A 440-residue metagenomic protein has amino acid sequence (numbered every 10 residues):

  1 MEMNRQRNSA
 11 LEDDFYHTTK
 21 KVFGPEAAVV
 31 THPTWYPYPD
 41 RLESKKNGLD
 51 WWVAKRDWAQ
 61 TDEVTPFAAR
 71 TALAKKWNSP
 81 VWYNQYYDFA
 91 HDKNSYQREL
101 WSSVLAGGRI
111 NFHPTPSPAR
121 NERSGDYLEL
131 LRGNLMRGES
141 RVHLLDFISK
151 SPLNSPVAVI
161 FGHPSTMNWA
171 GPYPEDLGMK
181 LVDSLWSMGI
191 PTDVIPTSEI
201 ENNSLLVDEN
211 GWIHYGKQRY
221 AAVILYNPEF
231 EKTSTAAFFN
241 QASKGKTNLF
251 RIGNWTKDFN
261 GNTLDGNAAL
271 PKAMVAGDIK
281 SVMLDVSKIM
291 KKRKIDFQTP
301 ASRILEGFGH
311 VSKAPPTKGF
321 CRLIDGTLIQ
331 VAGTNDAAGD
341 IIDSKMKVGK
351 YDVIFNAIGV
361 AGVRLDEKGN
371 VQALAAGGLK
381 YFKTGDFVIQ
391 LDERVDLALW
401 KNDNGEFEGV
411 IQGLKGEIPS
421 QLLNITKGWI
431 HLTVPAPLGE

Functional and structural regions predicted by a protein language model:
M1-E440: Carbohydrate-binding surfaces of carbohydrate-active enzymes
